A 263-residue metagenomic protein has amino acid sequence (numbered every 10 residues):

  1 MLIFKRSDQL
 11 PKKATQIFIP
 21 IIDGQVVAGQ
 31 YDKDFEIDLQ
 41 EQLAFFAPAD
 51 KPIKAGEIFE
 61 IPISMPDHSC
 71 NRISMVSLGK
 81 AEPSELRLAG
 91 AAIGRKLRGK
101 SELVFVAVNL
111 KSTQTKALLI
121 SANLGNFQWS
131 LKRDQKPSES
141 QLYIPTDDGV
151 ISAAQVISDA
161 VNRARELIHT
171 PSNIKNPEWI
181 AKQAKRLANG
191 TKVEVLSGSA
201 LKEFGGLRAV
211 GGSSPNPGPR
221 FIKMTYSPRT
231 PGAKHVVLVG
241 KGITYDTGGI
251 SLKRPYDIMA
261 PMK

Functional and structural regions predicted by a protein language model:
M1-G242, T247, P255: Short amphipathic alpha-helical segment within the helicase RecA-like ATPase core that mediates nucleic-acid
G248, L252-K263: A glycine-rich phosphate/pyrophosphate-binding beta-strand-loop-alpha-helix module
